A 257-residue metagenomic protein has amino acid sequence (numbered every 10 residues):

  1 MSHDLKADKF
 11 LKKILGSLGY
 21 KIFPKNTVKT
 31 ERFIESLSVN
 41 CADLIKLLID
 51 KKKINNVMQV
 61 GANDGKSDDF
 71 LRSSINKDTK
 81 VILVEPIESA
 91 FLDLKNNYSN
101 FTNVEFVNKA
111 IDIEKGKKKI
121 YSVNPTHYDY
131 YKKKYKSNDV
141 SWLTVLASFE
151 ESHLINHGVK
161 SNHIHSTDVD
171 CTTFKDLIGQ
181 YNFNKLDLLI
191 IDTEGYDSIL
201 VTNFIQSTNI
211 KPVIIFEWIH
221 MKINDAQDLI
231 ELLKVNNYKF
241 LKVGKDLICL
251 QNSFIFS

Functional and structural regions predicted by a protein language model:
S2-S257: Phosphate/nucleotide-binding beta-alpha loop and adjacent structural elements of enzyme active sites
